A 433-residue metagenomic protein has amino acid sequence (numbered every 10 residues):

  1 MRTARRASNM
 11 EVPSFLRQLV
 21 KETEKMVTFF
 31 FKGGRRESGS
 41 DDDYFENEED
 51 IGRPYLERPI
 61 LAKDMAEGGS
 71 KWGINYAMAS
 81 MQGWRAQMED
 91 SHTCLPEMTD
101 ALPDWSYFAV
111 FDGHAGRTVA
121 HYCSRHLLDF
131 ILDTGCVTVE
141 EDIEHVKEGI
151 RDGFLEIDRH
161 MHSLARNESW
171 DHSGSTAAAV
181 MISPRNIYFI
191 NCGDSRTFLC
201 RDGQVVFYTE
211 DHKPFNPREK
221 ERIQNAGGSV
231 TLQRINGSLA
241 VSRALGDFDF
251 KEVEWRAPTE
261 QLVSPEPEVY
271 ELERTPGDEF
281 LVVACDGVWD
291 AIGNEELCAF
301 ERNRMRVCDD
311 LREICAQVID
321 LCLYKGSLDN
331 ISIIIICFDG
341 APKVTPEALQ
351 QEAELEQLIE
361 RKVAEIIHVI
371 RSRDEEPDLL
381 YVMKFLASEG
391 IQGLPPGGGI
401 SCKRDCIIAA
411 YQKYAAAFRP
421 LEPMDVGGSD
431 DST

Functional and structural regions predicted by a protein language model:
M1-F108, H114-F280, A291-T433: Activation on terminal intrinsically disordered regulatory regions flanking enzyme cores
